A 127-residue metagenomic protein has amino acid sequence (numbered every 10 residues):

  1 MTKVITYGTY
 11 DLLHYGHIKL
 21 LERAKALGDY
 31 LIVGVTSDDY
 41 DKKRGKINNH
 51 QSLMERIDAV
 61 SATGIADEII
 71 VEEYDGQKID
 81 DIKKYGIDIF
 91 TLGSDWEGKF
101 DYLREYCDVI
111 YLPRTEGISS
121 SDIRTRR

Functional and structural regions predicted by a protein language model:
M1-R127: Nucleotidyltransferase catalytic core that binds NTPs
